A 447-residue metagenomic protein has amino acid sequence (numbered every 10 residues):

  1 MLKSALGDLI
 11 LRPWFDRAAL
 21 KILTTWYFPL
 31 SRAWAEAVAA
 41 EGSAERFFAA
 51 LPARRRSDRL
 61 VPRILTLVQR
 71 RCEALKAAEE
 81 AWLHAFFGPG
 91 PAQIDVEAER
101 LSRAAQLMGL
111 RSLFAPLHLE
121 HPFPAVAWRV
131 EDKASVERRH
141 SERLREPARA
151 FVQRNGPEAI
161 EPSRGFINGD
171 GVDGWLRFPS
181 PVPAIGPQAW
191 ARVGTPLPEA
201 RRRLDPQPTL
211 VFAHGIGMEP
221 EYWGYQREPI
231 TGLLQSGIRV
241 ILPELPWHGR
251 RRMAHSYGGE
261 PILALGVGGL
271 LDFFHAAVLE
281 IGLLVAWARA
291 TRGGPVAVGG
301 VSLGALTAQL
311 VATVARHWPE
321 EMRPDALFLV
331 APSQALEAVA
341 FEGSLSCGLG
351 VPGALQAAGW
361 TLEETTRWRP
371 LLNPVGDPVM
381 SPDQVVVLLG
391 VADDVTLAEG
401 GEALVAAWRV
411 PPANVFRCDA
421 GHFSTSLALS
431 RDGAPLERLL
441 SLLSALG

Functional and structural regions predicted by a protein language model:
M1-W175: N-terminal targeting or regulatory segments adjacent to alpha/beta-hydrolase or S9 domains
P183-G258: Short, surface-exposed "cap/lid" segments of acyl-processing enzymes
A254-T291: Alpha/beta-hydrolase active-site loop
G299-A308: Gly/Ala-rich beta-loop-alpha elbow adjacent to hydrolase catalytic centers
L310-W360: Hydrolase active-site cap/lid region
L336-E337, P352, V391-L397, H422-F423: Acidic catalytic loop of the alpha/beta-hydrolase fold
M380-P382, V386-L389, D393: Short beta-strand/loop motif that positions the catalytic acidic residue of the alpha/beta-hydrolase fold
E402-G447: C-terminal catalytic histidine-bearing segment of alpha/beta-hydrolase fold enzymes
